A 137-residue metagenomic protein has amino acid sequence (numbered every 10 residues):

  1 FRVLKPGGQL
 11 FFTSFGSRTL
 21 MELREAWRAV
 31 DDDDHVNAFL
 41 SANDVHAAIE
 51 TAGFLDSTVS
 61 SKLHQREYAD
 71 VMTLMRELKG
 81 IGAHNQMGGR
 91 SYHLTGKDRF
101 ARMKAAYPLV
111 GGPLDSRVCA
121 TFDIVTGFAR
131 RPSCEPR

Functional and structural regions predicted by a protein language model:
F1-Q9: A short glycine-rich, Lys/Arg-flanked "PGG" loop and its adjoining helix->strand segment in the class I
K5, R28-D32, A83, P108: A broad detector of the eukaryotic-type serine/threonine protein kinase catalytic domain
L10-F11, D56: A short hydrophobic/small-residue beta-strand
S17-V36, H46-E50, F54-K62, G80: Short, glycine-/aromatic-enriched active-site segment of Class I SAM-dependent methyltransferases
L40-A42: Domain-level detector for long C-terminal conserved domains
T58-R137: Conserved Class I S-adenosyl-L-methionine
